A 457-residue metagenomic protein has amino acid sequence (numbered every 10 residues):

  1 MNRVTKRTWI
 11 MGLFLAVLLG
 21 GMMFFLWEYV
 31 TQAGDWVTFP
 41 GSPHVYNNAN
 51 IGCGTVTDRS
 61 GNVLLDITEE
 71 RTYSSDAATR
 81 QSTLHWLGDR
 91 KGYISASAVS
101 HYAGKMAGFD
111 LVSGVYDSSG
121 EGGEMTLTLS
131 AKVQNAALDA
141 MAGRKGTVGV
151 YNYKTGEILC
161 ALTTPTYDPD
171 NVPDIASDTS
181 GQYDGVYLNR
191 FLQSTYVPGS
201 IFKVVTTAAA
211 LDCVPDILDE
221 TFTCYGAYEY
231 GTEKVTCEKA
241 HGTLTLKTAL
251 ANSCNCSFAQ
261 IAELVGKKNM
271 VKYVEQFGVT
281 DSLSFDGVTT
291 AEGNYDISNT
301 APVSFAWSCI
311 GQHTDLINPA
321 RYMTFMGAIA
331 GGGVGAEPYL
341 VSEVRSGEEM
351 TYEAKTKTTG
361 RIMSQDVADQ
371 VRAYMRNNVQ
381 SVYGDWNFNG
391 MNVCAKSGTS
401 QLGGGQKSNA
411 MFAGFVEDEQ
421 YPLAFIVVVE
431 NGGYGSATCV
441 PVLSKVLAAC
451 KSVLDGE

Functional and structural regions predicted by a protein language model:
M1-A176, V186, T195, K268-Q276 (+2 more regions): Periplasmic/cell-envelope proteins involved in peptidoglycan metabolism and beta-lactam response
S60, K154-G199, V205-N431, G456-E457: Beta-lactam-recognizing serine transpeptidase/beta-lactamase-like catalytic domain environment
